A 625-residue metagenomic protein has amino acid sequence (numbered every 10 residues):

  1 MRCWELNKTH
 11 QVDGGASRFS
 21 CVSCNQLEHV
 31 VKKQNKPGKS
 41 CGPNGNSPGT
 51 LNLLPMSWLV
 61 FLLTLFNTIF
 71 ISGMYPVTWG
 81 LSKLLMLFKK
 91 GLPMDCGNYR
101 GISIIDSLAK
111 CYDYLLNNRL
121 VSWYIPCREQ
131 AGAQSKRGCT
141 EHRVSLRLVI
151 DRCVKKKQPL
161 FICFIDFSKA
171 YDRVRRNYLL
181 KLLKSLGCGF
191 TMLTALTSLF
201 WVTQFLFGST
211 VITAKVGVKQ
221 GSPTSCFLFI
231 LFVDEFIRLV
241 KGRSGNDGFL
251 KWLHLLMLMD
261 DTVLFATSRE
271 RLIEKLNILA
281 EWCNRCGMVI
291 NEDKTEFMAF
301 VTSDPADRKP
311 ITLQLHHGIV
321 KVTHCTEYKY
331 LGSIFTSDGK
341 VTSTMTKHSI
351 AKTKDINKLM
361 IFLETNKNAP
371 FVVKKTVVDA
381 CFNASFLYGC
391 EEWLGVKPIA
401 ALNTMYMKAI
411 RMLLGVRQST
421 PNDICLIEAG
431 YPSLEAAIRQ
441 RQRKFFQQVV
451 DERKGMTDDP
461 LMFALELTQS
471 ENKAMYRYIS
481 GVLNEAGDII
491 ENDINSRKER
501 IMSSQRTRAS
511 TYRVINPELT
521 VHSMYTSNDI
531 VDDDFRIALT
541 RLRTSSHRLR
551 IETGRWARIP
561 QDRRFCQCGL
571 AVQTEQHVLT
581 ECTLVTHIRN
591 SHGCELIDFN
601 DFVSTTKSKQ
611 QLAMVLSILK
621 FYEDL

Functional and structural regions predicted by a protein language model:
M1-C96, C111, V211, T267 (+5 more regions): Surface-exposed loop/turn segments and immediately adjacent short secondary-structure elements within folded domains
M1-H29, M74, G80-K83, L120-R173 (+3 more regions): Active-site-proximal segment of RNA-dependent polymerases
P37-N46, L84, M94-I104, T140-K181 (+1 more regions): Conserved catalytic palm subdomain of right-hand nucleotidyl-transferase polymerases, strongest for RNA-directed enzymes
M56, F66, S504-L625: Family-specific functional microsites
M74, F167-M259, T267-K275, A299: Conserved polymerase palm-domain catalytic core
Q134, M259-D260, K294-E296, F300-T302 (+1 more regions): Non-catalytic, peripheral interaction segments enriched in hydrophobic/basic residues
V289-T326, K347: Short, conserved micro-motifs composed of acidic
C390, Y406, R417-R550: Extended C-terminal regions of large enzymes
